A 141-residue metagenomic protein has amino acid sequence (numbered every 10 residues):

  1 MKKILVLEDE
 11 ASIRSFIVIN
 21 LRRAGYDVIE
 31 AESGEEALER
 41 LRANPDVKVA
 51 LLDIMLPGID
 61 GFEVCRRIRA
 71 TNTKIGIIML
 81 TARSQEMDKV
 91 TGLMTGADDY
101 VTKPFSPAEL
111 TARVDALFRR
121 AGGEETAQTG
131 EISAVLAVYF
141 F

Functional and structural regions predicted by a protein language model:
M1-G123: N-terminal/domain-start alpha-helical segments
K2-K3, F118-F141: Short, Lys/Arg-enriched segments at the junction into DNA-binding effector domains of transcriptional regulators
